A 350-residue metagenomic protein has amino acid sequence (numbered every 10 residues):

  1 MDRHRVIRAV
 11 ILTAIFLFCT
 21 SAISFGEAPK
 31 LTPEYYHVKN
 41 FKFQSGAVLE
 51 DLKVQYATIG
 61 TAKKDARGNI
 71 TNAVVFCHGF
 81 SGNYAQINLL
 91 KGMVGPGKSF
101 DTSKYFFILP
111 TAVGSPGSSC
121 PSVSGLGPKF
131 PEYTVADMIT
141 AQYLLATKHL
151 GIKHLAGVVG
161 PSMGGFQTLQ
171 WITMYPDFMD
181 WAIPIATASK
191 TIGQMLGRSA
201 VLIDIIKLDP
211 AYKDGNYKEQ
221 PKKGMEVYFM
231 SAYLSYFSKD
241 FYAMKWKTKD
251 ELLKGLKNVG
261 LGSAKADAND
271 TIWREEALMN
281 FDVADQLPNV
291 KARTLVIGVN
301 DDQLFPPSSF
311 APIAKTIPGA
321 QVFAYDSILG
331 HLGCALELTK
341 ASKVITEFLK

Functional and structural regions predicted by a protein language model:
F25-V74, Y84: Catalytic-loop region of hydrolases
A28, I203-A292: Alpha/beta-hydrolase
A57-S124: N-terminal cap/lid subdomain of alpha/beta-hydrolase-fold enzymes
K98-H149, K153, L196, A200-D214: Cap/lid segment of the alpha/beta-hydrolase catalytic domain
H154-Q194: Conserved hydrolase catalytic core segment
V296-D301: Conserved strand-to-loop "acid loop" that flanks and positions the catalytic carboxylate
Q303-S309: Conserved alpha/beta-hydrolase "acid-adjacent" motif
G319-K350: Catalytic active-site module of serine/aspartate enzymes centered on a nucleophile-bearing elbow/loop
